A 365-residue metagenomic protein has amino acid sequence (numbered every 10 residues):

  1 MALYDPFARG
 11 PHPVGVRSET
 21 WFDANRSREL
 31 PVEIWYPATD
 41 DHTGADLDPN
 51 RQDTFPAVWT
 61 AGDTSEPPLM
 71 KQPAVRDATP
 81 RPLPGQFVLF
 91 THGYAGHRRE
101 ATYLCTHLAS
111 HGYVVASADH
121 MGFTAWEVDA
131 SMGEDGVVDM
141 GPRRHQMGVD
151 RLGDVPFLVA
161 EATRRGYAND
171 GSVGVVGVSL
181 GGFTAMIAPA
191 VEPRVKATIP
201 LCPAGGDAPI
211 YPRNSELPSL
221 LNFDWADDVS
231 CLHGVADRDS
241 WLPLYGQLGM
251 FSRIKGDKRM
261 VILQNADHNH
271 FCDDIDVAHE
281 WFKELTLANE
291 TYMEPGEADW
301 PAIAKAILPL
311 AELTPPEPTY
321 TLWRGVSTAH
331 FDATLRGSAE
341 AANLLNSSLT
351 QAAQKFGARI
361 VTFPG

Functional and structural regions predicted by a protein language model:
M1-V88, E294-G296, W300-P316: Domain-level recognition of soluble alpha/beta enzyme cores, biased toward histidine phosphatases/phosphomutases
L3-Y4, N265-A266, C272-G365: Alpha/beta-hydrolase-fold serine-hydrolase catalytic core, especially in secreted/extracellular enzymes
Y4-A24, T124-V128, D170-G181, I187-V191 (+1 more regions): C-terminal/domain-terminus segments
Y36, F90-Y94, P203, A236: Glycine-rich His-Gly loop
P68-G85, F90-E127, D207-A208, S240-P243: Short substrate-entry loop that stabilizes the transition state in hydrolases
E100, G122, A130-Y167, I187: Alpha/beta-hydrolase active-site loop
P156-D227: Primarily recognizes the serine-hydrolase "nucleophile elbow" in alpha/beta-hydrolase and SGNH/GDSL folds
K196-F271: The feature captures the conserved acid-bearing segment of alpha/beta-hydrolase catalytic domains
